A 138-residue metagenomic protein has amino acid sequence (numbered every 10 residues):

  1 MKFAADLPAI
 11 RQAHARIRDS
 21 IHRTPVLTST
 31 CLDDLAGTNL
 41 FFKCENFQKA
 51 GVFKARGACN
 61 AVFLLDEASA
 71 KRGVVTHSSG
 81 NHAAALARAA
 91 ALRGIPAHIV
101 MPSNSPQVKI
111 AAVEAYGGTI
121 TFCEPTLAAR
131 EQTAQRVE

Functional and structural regions predicted by a protein language model:
M1-E138: PLP-dependent amino-acid enzyme catalytic core
